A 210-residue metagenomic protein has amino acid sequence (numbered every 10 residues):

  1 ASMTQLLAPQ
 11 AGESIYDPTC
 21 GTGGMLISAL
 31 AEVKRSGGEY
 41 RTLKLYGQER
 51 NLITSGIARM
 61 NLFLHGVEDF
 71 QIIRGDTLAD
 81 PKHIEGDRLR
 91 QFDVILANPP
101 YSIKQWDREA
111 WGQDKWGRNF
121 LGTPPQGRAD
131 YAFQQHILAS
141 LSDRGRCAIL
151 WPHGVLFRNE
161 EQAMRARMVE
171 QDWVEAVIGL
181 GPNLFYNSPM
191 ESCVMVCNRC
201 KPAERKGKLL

Functional and structural regions predicted by a protein language model:
S2-A97, S102-Q113, G117-R118, W151-G154 (+2 more regions): Conserved S-adenosyl-L-methionine
S55, T123-C197: Conserved Class I SAM-dependent methyltransferase catalytic core
Q91, E191-V194, K208: Broad gene-expression machinery/nucleic-acid interaction feature
E204-L210: Short, intrinsically disordered, charge-balanced linker/junction segments flanking boundaries in proteins
